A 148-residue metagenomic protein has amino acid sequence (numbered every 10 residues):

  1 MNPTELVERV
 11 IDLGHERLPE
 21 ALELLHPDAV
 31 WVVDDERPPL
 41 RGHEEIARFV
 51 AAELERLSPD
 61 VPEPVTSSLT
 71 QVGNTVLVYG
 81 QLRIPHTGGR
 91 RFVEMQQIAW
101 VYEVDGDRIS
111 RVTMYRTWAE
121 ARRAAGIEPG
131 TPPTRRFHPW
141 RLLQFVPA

Functional and structural regions predicted by a protein language model:
M1-A148: C-terminal and inter-domain tail/linker signature
